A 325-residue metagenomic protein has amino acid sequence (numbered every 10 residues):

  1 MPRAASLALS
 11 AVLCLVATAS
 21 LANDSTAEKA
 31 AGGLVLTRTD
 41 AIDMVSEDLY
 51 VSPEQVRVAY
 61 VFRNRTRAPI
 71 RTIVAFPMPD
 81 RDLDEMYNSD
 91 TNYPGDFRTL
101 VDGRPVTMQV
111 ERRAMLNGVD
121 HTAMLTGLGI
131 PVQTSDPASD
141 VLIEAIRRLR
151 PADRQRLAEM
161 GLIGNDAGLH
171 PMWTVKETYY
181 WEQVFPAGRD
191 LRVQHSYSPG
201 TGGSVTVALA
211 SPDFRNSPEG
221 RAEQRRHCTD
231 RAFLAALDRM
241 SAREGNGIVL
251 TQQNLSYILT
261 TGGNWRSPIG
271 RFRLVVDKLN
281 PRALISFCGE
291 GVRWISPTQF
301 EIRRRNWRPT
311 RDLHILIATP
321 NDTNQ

Functional and structural regions predicted by a protein language model:
M1-L9: Bacterial N-terminal signal peptides that target proteins for export
P2, A17-S20: Non-catalytic, low-structured ubiquitin/UBL-interacting segments
A8-V16: Bacterial N-terminal signal peptides
S20-Q325: Lumenal/extracellular ectodomains and adaptor appendage modules of the eukaryotic vesicle/secretory system
